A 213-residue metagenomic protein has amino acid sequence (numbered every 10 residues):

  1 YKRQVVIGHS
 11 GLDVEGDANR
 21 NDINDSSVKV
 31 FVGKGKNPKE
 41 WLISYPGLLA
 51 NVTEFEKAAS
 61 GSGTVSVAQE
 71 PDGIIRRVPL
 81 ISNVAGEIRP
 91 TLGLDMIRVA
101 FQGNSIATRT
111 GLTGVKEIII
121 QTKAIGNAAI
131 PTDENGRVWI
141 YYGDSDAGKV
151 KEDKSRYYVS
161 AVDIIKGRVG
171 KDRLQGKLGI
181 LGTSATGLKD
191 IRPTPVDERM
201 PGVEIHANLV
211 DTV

Functional and structural regions predicted by a protein language model:
K2-A128, K171-V213: Non-transmembrane functional regions of envelope-associated proteins
E56, S60-T64, A128-D133, G143 (+1 more regions): Extracytoplasmic
P131-Y158: Active-site Gly/Thr loop motif
K154-V169: A Trp-anchored, charged/polar loop motif used as the substrate-binding/catalytic surface of acyl/ester-handling
